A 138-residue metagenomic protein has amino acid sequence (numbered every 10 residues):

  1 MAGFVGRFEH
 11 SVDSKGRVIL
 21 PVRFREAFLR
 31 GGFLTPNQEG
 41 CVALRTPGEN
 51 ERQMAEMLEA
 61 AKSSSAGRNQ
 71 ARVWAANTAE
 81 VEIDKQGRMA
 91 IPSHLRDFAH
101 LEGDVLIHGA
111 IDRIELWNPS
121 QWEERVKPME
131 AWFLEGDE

Functional and structural regions predicted by a protein language model:
M1-H10, S14-K15, R23-V81, K85-Q86 (+1 more regions): Flexible "stalk/tail and boundary" regions
